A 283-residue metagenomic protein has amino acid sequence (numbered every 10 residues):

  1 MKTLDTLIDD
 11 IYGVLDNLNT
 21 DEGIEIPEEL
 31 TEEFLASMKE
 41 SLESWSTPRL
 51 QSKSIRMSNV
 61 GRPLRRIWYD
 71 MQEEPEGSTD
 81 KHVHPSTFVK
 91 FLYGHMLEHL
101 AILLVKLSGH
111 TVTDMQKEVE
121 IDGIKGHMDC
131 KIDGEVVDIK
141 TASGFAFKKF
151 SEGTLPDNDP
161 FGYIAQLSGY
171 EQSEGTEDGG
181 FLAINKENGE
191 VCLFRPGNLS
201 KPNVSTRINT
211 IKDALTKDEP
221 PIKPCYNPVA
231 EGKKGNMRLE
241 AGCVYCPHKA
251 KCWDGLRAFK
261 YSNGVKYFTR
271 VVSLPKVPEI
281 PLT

Functional and structural regions predicted by a protein language model:
M1-V136, S143-T154: Metal-dependent nuclease catalytic cores that hydrolyze phosphodiester bonds in DNA/RNA, characterized by
R62, H99, A165-S168, E240-A241: Non-catalytic, well-ordered alpha-helical scaffold segments
D70-M71, K140, I184, K249: Structured loops at beta-to-helix junctions and adjacent beta-edge loops in soluble globular domains
D80-H82, F91, N158-F161, P202-S205 (+1 more regions): Short, surface-exposed linear patches
G94, D159, G235: Residue-level marker of regulatory loop/turn positions in helix-turn-helix DNA-binding domains and in histidine
S108-D218, V229: Mg2+/Mn2+-dependent nuclease catalytic core
G169, S173-T283: Metal-dependent nuclease catalytic regions and adjoining charged, substrate-binding loops involved in nucleic-acid end
